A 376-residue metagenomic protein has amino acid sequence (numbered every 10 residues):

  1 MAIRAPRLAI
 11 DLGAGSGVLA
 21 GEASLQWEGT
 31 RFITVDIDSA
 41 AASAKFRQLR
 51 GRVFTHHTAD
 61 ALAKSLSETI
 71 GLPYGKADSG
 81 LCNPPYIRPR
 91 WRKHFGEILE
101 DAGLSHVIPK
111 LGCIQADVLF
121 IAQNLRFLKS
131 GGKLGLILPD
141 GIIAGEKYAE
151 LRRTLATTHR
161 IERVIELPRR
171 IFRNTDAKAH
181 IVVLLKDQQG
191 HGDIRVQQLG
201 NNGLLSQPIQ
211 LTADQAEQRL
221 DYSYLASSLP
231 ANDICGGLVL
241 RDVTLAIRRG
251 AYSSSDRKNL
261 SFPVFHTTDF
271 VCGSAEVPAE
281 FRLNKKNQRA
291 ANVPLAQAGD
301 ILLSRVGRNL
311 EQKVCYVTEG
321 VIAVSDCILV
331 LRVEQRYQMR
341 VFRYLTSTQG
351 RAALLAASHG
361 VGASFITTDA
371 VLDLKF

Functional and structural regions predicted by a protein language model:
M1-L66, P139: Conserved S-adenosyl-L-methionine
A9-A23, A61-A63, P73-E97, V118-F127 (+1 more regions): Conserved proline-anchored active-site loop of SAM-dependent methyltransferases that bridges a beta-strand
S16-V18, K110-R169, I181: Conserved Class I SAM-dependent methyltransferase catalytic core
K76, L81, Q207-S254, D373-F376: Non-catalytic DNA-recognition/assembly elements of restriction-modification systems
E166, V271-E280, I301-V324, A353-A357: Short, ligand-facing micro-motifs at secondary-structure edges
D242-A251, V271-A298: Sequence-specific dsDNA recognition surfaces
N292-V293, S304-T346: A short beta-sheet element
V321-L329, G360-F376: A short glycine-rich beta-alpha junction/loop motif
